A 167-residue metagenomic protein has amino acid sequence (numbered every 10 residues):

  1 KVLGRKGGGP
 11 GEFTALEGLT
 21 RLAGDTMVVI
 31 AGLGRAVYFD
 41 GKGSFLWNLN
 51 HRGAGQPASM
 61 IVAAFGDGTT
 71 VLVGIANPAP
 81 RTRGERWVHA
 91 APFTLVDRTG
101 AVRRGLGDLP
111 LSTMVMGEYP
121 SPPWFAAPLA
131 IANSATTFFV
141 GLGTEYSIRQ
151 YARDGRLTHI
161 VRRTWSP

Functional and structural regions predicted by a protein language model:
K1-P167: Eukaryotic scaffold repeat domains enriched in small/polar residues
